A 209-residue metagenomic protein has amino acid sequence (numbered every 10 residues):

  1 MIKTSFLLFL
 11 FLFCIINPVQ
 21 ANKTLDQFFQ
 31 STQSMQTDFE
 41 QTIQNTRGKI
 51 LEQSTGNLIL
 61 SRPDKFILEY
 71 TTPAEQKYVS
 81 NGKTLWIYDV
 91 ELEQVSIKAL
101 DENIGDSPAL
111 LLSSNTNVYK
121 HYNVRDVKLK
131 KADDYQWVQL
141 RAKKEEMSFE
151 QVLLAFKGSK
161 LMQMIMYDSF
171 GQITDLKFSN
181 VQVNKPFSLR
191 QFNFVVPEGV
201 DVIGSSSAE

Functional and structural regions predicted by a protein language model:
S5-I15: Bacterial N-terminal signal peptides
I16-A21: Sec/Tat signal peptide C-region and signal peptidase I cleavage site
K23-T24, Q30-G82: N-terminal mature ectodomain segment of secretory-pathway/periplasmic proteins
Q36-E40, I67-E69, W86, Q139 (+2 more regions): Soluble periplasmic/extracytoplasmic beta-strand elements of cell-envelope proteins
E40-Q44, E69-T71, Y88-V90, R141-K143 (+1 more regions): A generic structural motif
N57-S107, T174-D175: An acidic-aromatic
E93-W137: Flexible, surface-exposed loop/linker segments and immediately adjacent secondary-structure boundaries
K120-S206: Gly/Pro-enriched, hydrophobic low-complexity segments that function as extracytoplasmic propeptides/linkers
